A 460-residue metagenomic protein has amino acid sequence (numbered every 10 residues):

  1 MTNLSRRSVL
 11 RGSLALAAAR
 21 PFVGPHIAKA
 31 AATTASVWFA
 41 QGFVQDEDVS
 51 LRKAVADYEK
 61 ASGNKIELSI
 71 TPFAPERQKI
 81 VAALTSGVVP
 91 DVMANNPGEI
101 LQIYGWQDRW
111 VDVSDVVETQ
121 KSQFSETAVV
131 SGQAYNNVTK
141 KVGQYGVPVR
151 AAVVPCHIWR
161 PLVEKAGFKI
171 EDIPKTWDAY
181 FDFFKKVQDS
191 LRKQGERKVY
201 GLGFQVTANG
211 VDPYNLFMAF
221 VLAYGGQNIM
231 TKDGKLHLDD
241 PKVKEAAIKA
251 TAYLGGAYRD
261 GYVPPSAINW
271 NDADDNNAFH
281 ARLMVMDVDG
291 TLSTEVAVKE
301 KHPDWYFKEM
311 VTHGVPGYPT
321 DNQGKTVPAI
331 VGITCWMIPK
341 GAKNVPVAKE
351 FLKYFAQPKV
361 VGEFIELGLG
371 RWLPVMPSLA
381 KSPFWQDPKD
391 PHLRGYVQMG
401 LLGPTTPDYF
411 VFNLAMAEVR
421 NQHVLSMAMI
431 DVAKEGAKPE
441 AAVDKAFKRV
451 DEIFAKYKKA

Functional and structural regions predicted by a protein language model:
M1-A17: N-terminal secretory signal peptides and thylakoid transit peptides that target proteins across membranes
G24, N136-V149, V154, A179-H237: Extracytoplasmic/periplasmic solute-binding protein
K29-A30, L292-H302, V315-P319, T334-E418 (+1 more regions): Mature extracytoplasmic/periplasmic domains
T33, K53, D57-S131, E164-K175 (+3 more regions): Extracytoplasmic "Venus flytrap"/periplasmic binding protein-like
S69, P391-R449: C-terminal capping/gating helix-and-loop segments adjacent to ligand/active sites or protein-protein/ligand interfaces
G98-P155, P213-L216, Y224, V311-P316: Hinge/lid segment of periplasmic solute-binding proteins
D112-V129, I173, R192-K193, F204-V211 (+5 more regions): Short, solvent-exposed loop/beta-turn-alpha elements that line the ligand-binding surface or hinge of extracytoplasmic
F181-Q188, K232-I268, V311, V315-Y318: Glycine-centered hinge/linker elements that transmit conformational signals in sensory and ligand-binding systems
